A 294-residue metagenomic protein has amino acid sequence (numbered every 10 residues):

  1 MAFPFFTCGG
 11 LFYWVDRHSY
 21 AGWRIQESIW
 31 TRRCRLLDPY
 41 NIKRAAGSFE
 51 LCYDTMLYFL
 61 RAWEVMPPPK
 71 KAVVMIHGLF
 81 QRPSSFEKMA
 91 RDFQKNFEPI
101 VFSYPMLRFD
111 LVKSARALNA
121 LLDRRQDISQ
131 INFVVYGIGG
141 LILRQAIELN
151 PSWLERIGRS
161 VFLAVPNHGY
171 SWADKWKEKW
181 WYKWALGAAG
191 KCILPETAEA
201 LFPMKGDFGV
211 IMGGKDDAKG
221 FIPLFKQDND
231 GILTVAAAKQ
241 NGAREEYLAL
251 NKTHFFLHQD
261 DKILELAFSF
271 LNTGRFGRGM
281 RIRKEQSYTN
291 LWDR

Functional and structural regions predicted by a protein language model:
M1-M75, R82-E87, R91, K95-I100 (+2 more regions): Flexible, membrane-associating and regulatory peripheral segments of lipid-active enzymes
P67-P68, Q126-D127, L154-E155, A218-F221: Short hydrophobic "helix-edge" motifs at membrane interfaces and signal-peptide entry regions
V74-H77, F93-Q94, E98-G206, D230: Serine-dependent carboxylesterase/thioesterase catalytic core of lipase-like alpha/beta-hydrolase/SGNH enzymes
P83, L143-Q145, Y170, A236 (+1 more regions): Generic hydrophobic alpha-helical membrane-span motif
P83, R108-V112, L257: Loop/helix-junction capping segments adjacent to catalytic residues or to phosphate/diphosphate-binding pockets
E87, K113, Y170-W176, K219-L224 (+1 more regions): Short aromatic-enriched loop/helix-cap "lid" or pocket-rim segments at secondary-structure transitions that line
K88, K113-L121, L266, F270: Alpha-helical elements of Rossmann-like donor-binding domains used by nucleotide-donor carbohydrate transfer enzymes
P203-R294: C-terminal catalytic-base region of ester-bond hydrolases, centering on the histidine of the charge-relay
